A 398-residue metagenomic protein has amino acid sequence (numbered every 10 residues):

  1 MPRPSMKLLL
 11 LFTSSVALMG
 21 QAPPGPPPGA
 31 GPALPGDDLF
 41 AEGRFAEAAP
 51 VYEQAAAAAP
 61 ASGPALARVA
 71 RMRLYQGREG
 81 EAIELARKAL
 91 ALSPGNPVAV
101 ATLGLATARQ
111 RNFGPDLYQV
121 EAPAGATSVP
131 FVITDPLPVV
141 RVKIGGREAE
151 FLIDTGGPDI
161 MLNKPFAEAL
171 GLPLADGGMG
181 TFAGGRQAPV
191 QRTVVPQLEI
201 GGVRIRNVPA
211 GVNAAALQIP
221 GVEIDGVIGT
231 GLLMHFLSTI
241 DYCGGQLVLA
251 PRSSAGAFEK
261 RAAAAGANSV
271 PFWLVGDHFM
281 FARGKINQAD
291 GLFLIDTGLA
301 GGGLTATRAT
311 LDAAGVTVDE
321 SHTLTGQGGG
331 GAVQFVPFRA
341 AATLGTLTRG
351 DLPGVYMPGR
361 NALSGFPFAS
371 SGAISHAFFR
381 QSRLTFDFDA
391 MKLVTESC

Functional and structural regions predicted by a protein language model:
M1-P4: N-terminal secretory signal peptides that target proteins for export/translocation
K7-A17: Bacterial N-terminal signal peptides
A22-C398: Pepsin/retropepsin-fold aspartyl endopeptidases
